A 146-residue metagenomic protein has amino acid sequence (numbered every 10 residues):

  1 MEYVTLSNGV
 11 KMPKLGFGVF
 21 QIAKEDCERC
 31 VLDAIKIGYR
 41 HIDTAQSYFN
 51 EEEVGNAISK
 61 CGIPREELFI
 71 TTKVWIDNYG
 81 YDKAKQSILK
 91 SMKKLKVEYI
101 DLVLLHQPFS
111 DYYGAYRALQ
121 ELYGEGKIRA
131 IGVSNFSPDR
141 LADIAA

Functional and structural regions predicted by a protein language model:
M1, D26, F49-N50, G62-I63 (+2 more regions): Generic structural signal for short, solvent-exposed loop/turn connectors between secondary structure elements
M1-L68: N-terminal binding-site loop/beta-alpha segment at the start of enzyme catalytic domains that lines or forms
K11-K14, K24, K36, K60 (+4 more regions): Context-gated lysine
M12-G16, R40-H41, E67-K73, Y99-L104 (+1 more regions): Structural preference for beta-strand elements that scaffold enzyme active sites
F20-I22, A45-S47, K73-D77, L105-P108 (+1 more regions): Active-site beta-loop-alpha junctions enriched in small/polar residues
L32, E52-N56, T72, Q86-L89 (+1 more regions): N-terminal, well-ordered alpha-helical segments
E51-E52, N78-G80: Short active-site-adjacent helix-start/loop capping segments
Y79-A146: Glycine/proline-rich, positively charged, aromatic-decorated active-site loop/lid region on the catalytic face
